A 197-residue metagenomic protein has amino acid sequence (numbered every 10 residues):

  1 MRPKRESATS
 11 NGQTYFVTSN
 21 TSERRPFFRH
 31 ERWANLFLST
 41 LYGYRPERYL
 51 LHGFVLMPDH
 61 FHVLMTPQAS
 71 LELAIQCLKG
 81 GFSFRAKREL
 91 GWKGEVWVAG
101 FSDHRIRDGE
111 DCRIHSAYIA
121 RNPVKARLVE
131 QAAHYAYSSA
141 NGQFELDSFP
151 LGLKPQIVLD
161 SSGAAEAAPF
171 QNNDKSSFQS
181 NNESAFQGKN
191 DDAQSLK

Functional and structural regions predicted by a protein language model:
M1-K197: Short catalytic/metal-binding and nucleic-acid-binding patches
